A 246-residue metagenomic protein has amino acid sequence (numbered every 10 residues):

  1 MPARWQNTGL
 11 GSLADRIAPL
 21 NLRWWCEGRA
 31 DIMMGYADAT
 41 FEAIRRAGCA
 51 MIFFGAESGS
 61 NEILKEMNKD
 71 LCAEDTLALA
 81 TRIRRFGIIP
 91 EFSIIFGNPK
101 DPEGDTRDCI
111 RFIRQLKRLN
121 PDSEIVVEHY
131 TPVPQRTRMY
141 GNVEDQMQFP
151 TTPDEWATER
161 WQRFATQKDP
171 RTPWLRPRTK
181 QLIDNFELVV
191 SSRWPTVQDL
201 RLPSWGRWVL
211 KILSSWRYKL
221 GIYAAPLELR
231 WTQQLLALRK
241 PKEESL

Functional and structural regions predicted by a protein language model:
M1-E91, F96-N98, L119: Conserved SAM/AdoMet-binding glycine-rich loop
W5-L13, E103-T106, R138-G141: Short glycine/threonine-rich loop-to-helix capping motif typified by GTGT followed within a few residues by an Asp-Pro
S12, A78, D108-F112, Q181: Alpha-helical elements of Rossmann-like donor-binding domains used by nucleotide-donor carbohydrate transfer enzymes
D15-A18, E124, L182: Extracellular parallel beta-helix/beta-solenoid repeat domains
A39-T40, K100-Q115: Catalytic cores of alpha/beta
E62, E66, F96-G104, N120-R171: Flexible glycine/acidic-rich beta-alpha junction loops that bind and position SAM and/or redox cofactors in anaerobic
D75, R111-K117, H129-Q135: C-terminal, active-site-flanking charged/polar segments
Y140, M147-L246: Radical SAM enzyme core and accessory elements
